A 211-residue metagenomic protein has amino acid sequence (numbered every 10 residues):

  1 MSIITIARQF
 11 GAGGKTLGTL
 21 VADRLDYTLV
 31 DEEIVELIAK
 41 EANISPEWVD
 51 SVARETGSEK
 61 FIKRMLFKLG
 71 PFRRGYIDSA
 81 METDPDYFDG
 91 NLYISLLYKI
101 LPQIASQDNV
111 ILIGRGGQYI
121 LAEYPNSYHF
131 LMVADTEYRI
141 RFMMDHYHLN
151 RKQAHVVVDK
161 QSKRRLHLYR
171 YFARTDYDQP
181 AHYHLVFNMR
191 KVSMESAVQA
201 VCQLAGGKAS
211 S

Functional and structural regions predicted by a protein language model:
M1-I4, R8, D108: Pre-Walker A (Motif I) flank of P-loop NTPase domains
I6-T19: Glycine-rich phosphate-binding P-loop
T28-K40: Short beta-strand-centered segment that lines the nucleotide-binding/catalytic pocket of NTP-utilizing
A39-N109: ATP-dependent small-molecule kinase phosphotransfer cores that center on conserved nucleotide phosphate-binding segments
T56-M65, G70, R74, N150-M194: Small-molecule kinase domains that catalyze NTP-dependent phosphoryl transfer to phosphate-bearing small molecules
I104, G116-E123: RNA pseudouridine synthases
R115, L131-T136, L149, K160 (+2 more regions): Long, contiguous binding/interaction regions
E123-D145, R151-D159: Conserved phosphate-donor/acceptor-positioning beta-strand/loop module used by diverse small-molecule
